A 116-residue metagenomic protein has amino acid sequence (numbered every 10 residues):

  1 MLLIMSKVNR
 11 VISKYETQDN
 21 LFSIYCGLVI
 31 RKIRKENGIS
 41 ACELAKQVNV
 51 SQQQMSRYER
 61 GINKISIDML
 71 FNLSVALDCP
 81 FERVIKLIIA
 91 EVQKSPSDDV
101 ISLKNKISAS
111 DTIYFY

Functional and structural regions predicted by a protein language model:
N9-E36: A short, Lys/Arg-rich alpha-helix, primarily the initiator
V11-I12, K86-Y116: Short, charged recognition helix plus adjacent turn of helix-turn-helix-like nucleic-acid-binding domains
C26, N37, S51, S66: Flexible coil/turn residues that form the inter-helical turn or adjacent wing/linker of helix-turn-helix
L28-E43, Q47, N72: Short basic helix-loop element that most often maps to the first helix and adjoining turn of HTH DNA-binding modules
I30, L44-A45, M55-Y58, V84: Conserved hydrophobic/aromatic packing and binding residues within compact polymer-binding modules
V48-I65: Recognition helix of helix-turn-helix/homeodomain-like DNA-binding domains that insert into the DNA major groove
D68-R83: DNA major-groove recognition helix of helix-turn-helix/homeodomain DNA-binding modules
